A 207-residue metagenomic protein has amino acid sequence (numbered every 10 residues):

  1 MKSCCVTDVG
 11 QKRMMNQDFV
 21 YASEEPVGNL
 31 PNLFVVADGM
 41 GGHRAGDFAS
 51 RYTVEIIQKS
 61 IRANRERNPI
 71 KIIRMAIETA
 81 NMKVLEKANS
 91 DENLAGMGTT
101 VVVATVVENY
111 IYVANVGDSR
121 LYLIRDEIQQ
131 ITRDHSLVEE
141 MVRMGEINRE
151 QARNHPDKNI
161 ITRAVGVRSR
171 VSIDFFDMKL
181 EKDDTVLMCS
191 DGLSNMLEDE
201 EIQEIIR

Functional and structural regions predicted by a protein language model:
M1-R207: PP2C/PPM-type serine/threonine phosphatase catalytic domain
